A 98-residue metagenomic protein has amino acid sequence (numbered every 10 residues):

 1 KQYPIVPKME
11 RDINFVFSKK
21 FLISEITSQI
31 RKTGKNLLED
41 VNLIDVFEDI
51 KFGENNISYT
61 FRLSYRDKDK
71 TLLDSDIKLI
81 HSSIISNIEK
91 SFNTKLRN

Functional and structural regions predicted by a protein language model:
K1-N98: A carboxyl-terminal module marker
